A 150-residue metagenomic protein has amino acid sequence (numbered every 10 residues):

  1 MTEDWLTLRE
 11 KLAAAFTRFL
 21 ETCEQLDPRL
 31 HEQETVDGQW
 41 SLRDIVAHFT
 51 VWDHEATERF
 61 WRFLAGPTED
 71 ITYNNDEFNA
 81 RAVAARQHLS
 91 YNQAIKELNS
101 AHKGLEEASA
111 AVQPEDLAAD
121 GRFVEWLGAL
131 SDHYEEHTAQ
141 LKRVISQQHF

Functional and structural regions predicted by a protein language model:
M1-R29, V51-R62, D132: Alpha-helical bundle segments that constitute or directly flank the non-heme di-iron/ferroxidase center
M1-T7, E55-S100, G104, I145-F150: Short, helix-capping/interhelical loops that line the mouth of catalytic, cofactor-, or ligand-binding pockets
W5-L12, F16, Y91-L98, F123 (+2 more regions): Hydrophobic packing residues in well-ordered alpha-helices of helical domains and bundles
R9, L20, R43-V46, W61 (+5 more regions): Non-transmembrane alpha-helical segments in soluble domains of secreted/periplasmic/extracellular proteins
A14-T17, E21-E24, H54-E55, F78 (+2 more regions): Generic structural signal for well-ordered, non-membrane alpha-helices
E21, T35, A84: Short, flexible active-site loop motifs that bind/organize anionic cofactors or intermediates
E32-E77, P114-F150: Short, contiguous alpha-helical
